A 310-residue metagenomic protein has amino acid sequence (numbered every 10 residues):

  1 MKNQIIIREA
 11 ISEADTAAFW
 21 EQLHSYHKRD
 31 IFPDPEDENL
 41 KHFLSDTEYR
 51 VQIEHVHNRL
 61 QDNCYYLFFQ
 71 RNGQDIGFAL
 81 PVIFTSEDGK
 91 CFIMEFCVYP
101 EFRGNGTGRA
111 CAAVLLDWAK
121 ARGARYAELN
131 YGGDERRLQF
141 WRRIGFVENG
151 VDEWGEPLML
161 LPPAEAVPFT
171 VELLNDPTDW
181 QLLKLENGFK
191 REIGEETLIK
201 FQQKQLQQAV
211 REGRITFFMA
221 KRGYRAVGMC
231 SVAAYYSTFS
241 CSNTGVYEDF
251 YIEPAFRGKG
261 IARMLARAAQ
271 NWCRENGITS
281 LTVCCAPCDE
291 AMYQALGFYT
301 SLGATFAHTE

Functional and structural regions predicted by a protein language model:
I5-G89, M94, Y99, A112 (+5 more regions): Acetyl-CoA-dependent GNAT
V98, G104-D117, R143, I252 (+1 more regions): Conserved acetyl-CoA-binding loop-helix of GNAT-fold acetyltransferases
R125, V147, T279: Short acidic/polar active-site loop segments enriched in Thr and Asp
E128-L138, G155, S280-A295, E310: Conserved beta-strand-loop-alpha-helix junction that forms the acyl-donor binding cleft
R142-V151, A295-T309: Conserved acetyl-CoA-binding loop of GNAT-fold acetyltransferases
L158-A166, T305-E310: Short beta-strand-to-coil "C-cap" segments at the C-terminal boundary of structured domains/repeats, marking
C241-R257: Mid-chain, well-packed structural core segment of small domains
